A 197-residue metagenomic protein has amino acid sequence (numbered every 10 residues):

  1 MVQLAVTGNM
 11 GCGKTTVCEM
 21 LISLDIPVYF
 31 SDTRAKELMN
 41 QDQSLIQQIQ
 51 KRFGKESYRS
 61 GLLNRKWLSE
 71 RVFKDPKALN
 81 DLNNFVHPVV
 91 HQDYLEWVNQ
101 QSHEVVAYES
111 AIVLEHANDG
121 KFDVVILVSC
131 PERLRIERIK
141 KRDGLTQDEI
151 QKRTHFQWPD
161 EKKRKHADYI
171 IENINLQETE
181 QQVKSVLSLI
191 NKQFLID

Functional and structural regions predicted by a protein language model:
V6: Hydrophobic anchor at the beta1->P-loop junction of P-loop NTPases
N9, L21: P-loop (Walker A) phosphate-binding loop of NTP-binding proteins
C12: ATP-binding Walker
T15: Walker A/P-loop
I22-S31, Q43-S44: Post-Walker A helix-loop "phosphate-sensing" segment adjacent to the P-loop in P-loop NTPases
K36-S102: ATP-dependent small-molecule kinase phosphotransfer cores that center on conserved nucleotide phosphate-binding segments
Q92-Q100, V106-R142: ATP-dependent NMP and nucleoside kinases share a basic, alpha-helical "lid"
D93-Y94, S102, G120-K121, K141 (+1 more regions): Small-molecule kinase domains that catalyze NTP-dependent phosphoryl transfer to phosphate-bearing small molecules
